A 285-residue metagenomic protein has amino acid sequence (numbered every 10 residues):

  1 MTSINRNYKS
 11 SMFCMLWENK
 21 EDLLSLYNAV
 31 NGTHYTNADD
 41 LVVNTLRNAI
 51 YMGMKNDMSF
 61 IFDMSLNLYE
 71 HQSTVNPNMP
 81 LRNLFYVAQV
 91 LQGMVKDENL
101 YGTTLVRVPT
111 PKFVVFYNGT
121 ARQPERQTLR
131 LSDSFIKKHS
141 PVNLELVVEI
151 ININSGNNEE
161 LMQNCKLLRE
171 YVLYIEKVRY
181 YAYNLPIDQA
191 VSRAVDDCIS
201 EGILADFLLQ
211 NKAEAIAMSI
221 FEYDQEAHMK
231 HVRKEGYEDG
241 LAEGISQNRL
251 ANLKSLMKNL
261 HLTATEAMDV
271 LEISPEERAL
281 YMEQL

Functional and structural regions predicted by a protein language model:
M1-L285: Elongated, amphipathic alpha-helical interaction scaffolds
